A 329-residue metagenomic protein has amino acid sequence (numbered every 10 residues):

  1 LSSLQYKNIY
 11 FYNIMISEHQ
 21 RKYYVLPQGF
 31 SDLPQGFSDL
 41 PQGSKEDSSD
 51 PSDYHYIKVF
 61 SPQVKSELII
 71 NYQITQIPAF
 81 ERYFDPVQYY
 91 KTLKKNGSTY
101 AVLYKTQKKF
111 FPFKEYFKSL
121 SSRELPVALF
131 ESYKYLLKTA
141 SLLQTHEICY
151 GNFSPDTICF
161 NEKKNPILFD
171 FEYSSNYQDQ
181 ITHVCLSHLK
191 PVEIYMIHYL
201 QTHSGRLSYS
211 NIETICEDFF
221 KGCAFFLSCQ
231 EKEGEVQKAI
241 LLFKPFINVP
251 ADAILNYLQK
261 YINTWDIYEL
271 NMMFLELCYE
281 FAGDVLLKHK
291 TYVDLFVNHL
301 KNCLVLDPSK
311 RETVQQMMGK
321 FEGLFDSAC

Functional and structural regions predicted by a protein language model:
N8-I14, H19-P86, Y90: ATP-binding glycine-rich loop module of kinase domains
R82-L129: Conserved structural core of kinase catalytic domains
L136-L143: Conserved hydrophobic alpha-helix
L143-N161: Catalytic-loop of the protein kinase fold
N165-D284: C-lobe/activation-segment region of protein kinase-like
T291-L304: Conserved C-terminal C-lobe helix
L306-E312, Q316-C329: Terminal C-lobe "cap" of eukaryotic-type protein kinase domains
